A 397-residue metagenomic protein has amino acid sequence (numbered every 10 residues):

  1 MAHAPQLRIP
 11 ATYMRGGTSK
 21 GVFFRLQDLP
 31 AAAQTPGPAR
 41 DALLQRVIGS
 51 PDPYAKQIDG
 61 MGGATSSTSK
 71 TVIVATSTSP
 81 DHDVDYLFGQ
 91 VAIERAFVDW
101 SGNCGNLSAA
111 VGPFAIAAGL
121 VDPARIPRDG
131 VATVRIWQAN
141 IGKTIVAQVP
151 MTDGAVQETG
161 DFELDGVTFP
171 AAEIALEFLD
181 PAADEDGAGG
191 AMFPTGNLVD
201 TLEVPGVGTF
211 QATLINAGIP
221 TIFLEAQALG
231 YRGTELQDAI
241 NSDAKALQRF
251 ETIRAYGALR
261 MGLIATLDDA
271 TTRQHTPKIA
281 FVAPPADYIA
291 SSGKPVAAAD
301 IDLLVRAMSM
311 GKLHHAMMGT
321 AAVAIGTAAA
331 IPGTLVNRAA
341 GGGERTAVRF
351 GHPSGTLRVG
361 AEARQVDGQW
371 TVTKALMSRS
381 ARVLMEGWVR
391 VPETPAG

Functional and structural regions predicted by a protein language model:
M1-G397: A glycine-rich beta-to-alpha transition motif near the start of alpha/beta enzyme domains, typified by
